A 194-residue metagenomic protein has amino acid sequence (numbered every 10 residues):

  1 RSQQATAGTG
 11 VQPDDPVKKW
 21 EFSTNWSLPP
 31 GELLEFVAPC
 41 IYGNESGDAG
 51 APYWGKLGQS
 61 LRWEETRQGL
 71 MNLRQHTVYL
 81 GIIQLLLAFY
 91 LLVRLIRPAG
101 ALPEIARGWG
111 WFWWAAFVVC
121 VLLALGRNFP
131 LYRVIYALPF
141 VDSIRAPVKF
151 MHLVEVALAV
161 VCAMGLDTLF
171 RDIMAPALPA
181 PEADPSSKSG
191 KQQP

Functional and structural regions predicted by a protein language model:
R1-L91: Periplasmic/ER-lumenal interhelical loops and adjacent helix-loop junctions in multi-pass membrane proteins
W26-I41, L131-L138, L169, I173: Hydrophobic alpha-helical segments of integral membrane proteins, encompassing both true transmembrane helices
S27-G31, I82, A115, N128-Y132 (+2 more regions): Alpha-helix initiation and N-capping motif
P39-G47, R127-L131, C162-L166, A175 (+1 more regions): Intrinsically disordered or highly flexible coil/loop and linker segments, enriched in small and charged/polar residues
W54-L61, E65, T77, L87-F129: Membrane-interface helix-loop-helix junctions at transmembrane boundaries of multi-pass membrane enzymes, predominantly
T66-V78, E104-A106, V119-A157, F170-D172 (+2 more regions): Membrane-helix boundary/interfacial segments in multi-pass membrane proteins
V93-E104, E155-P194: Membrane-interface junctions at the ends of membrane-embedded or membrane-associated helices
